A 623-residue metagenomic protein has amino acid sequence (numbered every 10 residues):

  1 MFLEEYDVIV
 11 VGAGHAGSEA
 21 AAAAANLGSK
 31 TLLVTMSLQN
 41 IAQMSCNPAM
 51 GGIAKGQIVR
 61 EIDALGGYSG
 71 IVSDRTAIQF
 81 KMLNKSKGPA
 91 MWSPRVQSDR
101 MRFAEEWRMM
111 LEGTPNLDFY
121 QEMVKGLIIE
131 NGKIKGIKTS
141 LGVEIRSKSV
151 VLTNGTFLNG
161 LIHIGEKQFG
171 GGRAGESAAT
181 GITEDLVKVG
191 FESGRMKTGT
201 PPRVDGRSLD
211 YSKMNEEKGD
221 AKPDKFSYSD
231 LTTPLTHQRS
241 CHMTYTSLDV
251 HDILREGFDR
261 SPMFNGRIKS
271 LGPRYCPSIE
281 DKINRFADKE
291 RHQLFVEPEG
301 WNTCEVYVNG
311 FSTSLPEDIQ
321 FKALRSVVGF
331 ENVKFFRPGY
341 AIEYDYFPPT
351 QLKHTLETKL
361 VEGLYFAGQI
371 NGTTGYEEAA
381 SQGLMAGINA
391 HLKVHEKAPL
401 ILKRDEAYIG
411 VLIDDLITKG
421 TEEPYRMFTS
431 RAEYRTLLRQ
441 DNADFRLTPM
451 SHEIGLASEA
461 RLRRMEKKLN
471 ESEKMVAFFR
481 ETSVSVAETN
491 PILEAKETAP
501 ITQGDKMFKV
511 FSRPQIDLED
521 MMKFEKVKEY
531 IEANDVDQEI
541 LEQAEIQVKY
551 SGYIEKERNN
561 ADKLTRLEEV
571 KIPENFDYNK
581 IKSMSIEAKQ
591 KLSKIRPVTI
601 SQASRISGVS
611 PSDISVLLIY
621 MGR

Functional and structural regions predicted by a protein language model:
F2-A16: Beta1/beta-strand and adjacent pyrophosphate-binding region of the FAD-binding site in flavoprotein oxidoreductases
E4-Y6, S140-S149: Core beta-strand elements of the Rossmann-like FAD/NAD(P) dinucleotide-binding domain in flavoenzyme oxidoreductases
V11, E144-G155: Short hydrophobic core segments
A22-G126, L141, T153-R173, S177 (+3 more regions): Conserved N-terminal/central alpha/beta ligand/cofactor-binding core
S37-Q39, K55, T183-F321, G329 (+3 more regions): An anion/pyrophosphate-binding glycine-rich loop and adjacent beta-alpha core in soluble alpha-beta enzymes
I128-E144: Conserved beta-strand-loop-beta-strand element in the redox core of flavoprotein oxidoreductases
W301, Y307-T373, I401-D414, D537-K591 (+1 more regions): A glycine-rich dinucleotide-binding beta-alpha-beta segment and adjacent secondary-structure elements that constitute
R431, L437, T448-D613, I619-G622: Extended, charge-enriched "interface" segments that sit outside catalytic cores
